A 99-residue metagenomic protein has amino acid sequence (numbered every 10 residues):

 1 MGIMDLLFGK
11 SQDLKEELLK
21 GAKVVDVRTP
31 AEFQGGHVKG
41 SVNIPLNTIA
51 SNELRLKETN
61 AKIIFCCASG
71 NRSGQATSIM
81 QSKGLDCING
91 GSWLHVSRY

Functional and structural regions predicted by a protein language model:
G2-A22, P30-K62, N71-Y99: Rhodanese-like catalytic fold shared by cysteine-dependent sulfurtransferases and DSP/PTP-type phosphatases
D26: N-terminal glycine-rich beta->alpha transition that marks the start or flank of a dinucleotide-binding site
C66: Short, surface-exposed ligand- or partner-binding patches at beta-edge/loop junctions that are enriched in aromatics
